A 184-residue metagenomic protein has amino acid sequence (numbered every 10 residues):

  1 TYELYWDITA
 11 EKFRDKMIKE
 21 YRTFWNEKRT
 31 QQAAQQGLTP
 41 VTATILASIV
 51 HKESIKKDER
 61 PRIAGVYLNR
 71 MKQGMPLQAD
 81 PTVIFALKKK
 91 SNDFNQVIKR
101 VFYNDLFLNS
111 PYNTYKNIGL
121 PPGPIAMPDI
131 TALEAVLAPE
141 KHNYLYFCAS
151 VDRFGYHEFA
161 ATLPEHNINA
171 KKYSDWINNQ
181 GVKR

Functional and structural regions predicted by a protein language model:
T1-R184: Bacterial extracytoplasmic/cell-wall-associated proteins, especially those involved in peptidoglycan
